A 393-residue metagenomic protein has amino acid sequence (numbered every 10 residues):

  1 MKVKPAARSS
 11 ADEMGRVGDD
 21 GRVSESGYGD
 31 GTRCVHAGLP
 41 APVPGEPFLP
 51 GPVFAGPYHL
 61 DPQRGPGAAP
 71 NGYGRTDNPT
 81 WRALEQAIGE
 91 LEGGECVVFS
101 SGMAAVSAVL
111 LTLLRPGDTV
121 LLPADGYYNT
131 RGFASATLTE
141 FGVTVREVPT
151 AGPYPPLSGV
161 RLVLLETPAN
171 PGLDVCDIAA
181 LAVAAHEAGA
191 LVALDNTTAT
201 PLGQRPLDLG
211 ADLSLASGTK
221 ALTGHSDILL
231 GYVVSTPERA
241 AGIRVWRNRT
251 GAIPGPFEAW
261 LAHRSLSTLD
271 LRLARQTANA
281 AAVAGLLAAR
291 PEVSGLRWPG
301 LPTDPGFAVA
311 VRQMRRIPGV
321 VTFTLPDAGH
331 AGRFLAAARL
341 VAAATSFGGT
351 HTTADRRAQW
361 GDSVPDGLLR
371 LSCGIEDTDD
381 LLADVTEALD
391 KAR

Functional and structural regions predicted by a protein language model:
M1-K4, R8, E13-R22, S135 (+3 more regions): PLP-dependent enzyme catalytic core of the Aspartate aminotransferase-like
K4, R8-A69: N-terminal glycine-rich, Lys/His-bearing helix-loop that initiates the first secondary-structure elements of many
G21-E25, P40, E95-R290: Conserved PLP-enzyme active-site core in the AAT-like
S24-G31, P50, P79, S346-T350 (+1 more regions): Positively charged, small/polar-rich N-terminal and surface patches that mediate targeting and assembly and bind
G51, P57-A108, N129-T137: Conserved N-terminal alpha-helix of the aminotransferase class I/II PLP-enzyme fold
P153, A328-R333, D377-A383: Short, conserved charged micro-motifs
G295-L369, C373: Conserved C-terminal alpha-helix-loop-beta "cap" of PLP-dependent enzymes that closes/shapes the active-site mouth
